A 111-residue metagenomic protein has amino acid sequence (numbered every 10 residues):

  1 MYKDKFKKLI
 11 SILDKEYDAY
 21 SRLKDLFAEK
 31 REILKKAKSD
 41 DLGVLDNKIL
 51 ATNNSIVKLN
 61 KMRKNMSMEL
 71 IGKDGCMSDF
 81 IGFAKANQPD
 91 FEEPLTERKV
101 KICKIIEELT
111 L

Functional and structural regions predicted by a protein language model:
M1-Y17, S21-E32, G43-L111: C-terminal-biased regions
